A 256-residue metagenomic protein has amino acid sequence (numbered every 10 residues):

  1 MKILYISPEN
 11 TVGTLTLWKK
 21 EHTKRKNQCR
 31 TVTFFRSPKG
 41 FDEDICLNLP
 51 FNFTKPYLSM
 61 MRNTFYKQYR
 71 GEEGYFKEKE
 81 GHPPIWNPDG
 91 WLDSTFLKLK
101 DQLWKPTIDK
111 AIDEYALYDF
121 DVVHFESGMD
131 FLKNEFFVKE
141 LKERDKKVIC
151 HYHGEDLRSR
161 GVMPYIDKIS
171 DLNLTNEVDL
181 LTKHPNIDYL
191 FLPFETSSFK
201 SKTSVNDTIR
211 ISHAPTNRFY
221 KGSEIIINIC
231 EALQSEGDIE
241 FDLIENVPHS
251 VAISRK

Functional and structural regions predicted by a protein language model:
M1-P50: N-terminal subdomain of nucleotide-sugar transferases
L4, S201-A232: Conserved donor-binding/catalytic core segment of Leloir-type glycosyltransferases
I6, V32, E126, H151 (+2 more regions): Short hydrophobic segments within beta-strands
L17-E21, N134-E140, G161-Y165, I225 (+2 more regions): A short acidic, amphipathic alpha-helical/loop segment
R36-P38, F125, V247: Catalytic phosphate/metal-binding cores of nucleic-acid and nucleotide-processing enzymes, i.e., regions that mediate
I45-L49, S59-I169, V178-L181: Extended catalytic core of nucleotide-activated donor transferases of GT-like folds
D156-L157, D167-N206: Donor nucleotide-sugar binding/catalytic pocket of nucleotide-sugar-dependent glycosyltransferases
I227-R255: A conserved nucleotide-sugar
